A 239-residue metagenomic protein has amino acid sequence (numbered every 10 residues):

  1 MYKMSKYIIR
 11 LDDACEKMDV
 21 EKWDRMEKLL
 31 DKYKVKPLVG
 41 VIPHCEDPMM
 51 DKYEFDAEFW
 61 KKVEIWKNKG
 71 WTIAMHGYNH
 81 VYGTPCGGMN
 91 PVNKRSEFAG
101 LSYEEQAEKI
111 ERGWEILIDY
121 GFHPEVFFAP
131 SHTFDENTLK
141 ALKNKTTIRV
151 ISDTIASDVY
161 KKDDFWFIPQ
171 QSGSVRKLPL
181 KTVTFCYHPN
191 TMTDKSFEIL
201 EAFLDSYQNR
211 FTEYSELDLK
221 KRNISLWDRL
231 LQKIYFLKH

Functional and structural regions predicted by a protein language model:
M1-T72, T84-C86, P91-V126, S131-H239: Terminal accessory/targeting
G77-G83: Short glycine-enriched loops at secondary-structure junctions
